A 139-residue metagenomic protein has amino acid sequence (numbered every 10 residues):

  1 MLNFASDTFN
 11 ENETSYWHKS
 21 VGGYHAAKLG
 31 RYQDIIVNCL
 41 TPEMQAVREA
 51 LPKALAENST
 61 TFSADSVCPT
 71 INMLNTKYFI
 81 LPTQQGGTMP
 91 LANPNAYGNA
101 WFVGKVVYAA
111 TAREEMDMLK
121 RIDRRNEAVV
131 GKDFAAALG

Functional and structural regions predicted by a protein language model:
M1-Y16, A26: Transmembrane helical bundles and short interhelical boundary loops of multi-pass, membrane-embedded
H18, G22-R31, N38, P42-G139: Flexible, solvent-exposed extracytoplasmic
